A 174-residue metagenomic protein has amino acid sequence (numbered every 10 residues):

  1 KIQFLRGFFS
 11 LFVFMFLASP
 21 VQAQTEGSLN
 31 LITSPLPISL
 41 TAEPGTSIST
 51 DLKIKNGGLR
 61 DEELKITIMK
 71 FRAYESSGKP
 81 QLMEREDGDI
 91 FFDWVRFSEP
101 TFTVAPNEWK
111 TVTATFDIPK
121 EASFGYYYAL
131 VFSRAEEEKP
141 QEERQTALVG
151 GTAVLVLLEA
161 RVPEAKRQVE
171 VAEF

Functional and structural regions predicted by a protein language model:
K1-F9: Bacterial N-terminal signal peptides that target proteins for export
I2, V21-A23: Intrinsically disordered, low-complexity regions enriched in polar/acidic and amide residues
F8-A18: Bacterial N-terminal signal peptides
A23-D51, G57-R60, E137-F174: Long, low-complexity ectodomains and other extracytoplasmic segments of secretory-pathway proteins
T25-P35, L59-A114: Surface-exposed binding patches on compact interaction domains or structured appendages
E43-P44, P106, A122-F124: Surface-exposed loops/turns
K53, V112-K120: Short, hydrophobic beta-strand segments
R60-M83, D117-P163: Terminal connector regions
